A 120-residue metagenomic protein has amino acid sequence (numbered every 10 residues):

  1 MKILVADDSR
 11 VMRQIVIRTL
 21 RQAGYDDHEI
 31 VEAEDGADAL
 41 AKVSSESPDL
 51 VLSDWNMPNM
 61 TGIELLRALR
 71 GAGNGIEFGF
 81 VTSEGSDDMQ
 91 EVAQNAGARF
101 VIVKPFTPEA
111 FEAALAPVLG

Functional and structural regions predicted by a protein language model:
D8, K104: A Lys-centered signature of the CheY-like receiver
R10-V31: Two-component/phosphorelay signaling modules centered on CheY-like receiver
E32-L50, G71: Acidic, metal-coordinating helix/loop segments flanking the phosphotransfer/catalytic sites of two-component signaling
D35, T61-R67: Acidic catalytic/metal-coordinating carboxylates
D54, T82: Active-site residues of response regulator receiver
M57: Receiver (REC) domain active-site loop signature in two-component systems and cognate sites in sensor histidine kinases
E64, G85-F100: Alpha4 helix (beta4-alpha4-beta5 surface) of REC/receiver domains from two-component response regulators
D88, F106-L115: C-terminal output helix
